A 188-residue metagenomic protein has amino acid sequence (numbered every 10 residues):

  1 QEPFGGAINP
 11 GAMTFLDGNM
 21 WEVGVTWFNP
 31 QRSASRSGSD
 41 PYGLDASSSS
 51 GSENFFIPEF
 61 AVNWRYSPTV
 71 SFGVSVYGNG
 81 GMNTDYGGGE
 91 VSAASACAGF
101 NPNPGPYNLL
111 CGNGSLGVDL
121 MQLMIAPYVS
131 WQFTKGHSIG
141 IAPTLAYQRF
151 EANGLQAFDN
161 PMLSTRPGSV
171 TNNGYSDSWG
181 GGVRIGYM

Functional and structural regions predicted by a protein language model:
Q1-G78: N-terminal, post-signal peptide beta-strand-biased segments of exported outer-membrane/organellar beta-barrel and other
F4, E53-P58, M121-I125, D177-V183: Residues that define the transmembrane beta-barrel architecture of outer-membrane proteins
W21-V25, V74, V129, I141-P143 (+1 more regions): Membrane-embedded beta-strand positions of outer-membrane beta-barrel proteins
S33-D40, D85-V91, A146, E151-S164: Outer-membrane beta-barrel translocator domains and adjoining extracellular loop/strand segments of Gram-negative
G43-S48, L110-S115, R166-G174: Extracellular loop and loop/strand-boundary signature of outer-membrane beta-barrel proteins
W64, S75-I125, W131: Well-ordered mid-protein domain cores that form the structural environment of catalytic cofactors
N79, S130, T134-G136, P143-F150: Short acidic/polar capping segments at secondary-structure boundaries
